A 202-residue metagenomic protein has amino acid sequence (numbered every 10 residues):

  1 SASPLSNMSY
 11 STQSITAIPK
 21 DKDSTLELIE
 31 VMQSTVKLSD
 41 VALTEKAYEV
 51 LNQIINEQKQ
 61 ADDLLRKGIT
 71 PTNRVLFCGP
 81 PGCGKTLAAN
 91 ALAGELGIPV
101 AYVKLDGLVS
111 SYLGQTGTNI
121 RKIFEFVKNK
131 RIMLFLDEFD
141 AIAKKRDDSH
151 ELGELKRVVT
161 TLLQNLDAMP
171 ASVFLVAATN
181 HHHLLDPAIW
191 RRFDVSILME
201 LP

Functional and structural regions predicted by a protein language model:
S1-S34: Interdomain "pre-motor" coupling segment immediately N-terminal to P-loop NTPase/helicase cores
T25-N52: Charged, amphipathic alpha-helical linker segments immediately N-terminal to NTP-binding catalytic cores
A42-P202: Walker A/P-loop NTP-binding motif of AAA+ ATPase domains
